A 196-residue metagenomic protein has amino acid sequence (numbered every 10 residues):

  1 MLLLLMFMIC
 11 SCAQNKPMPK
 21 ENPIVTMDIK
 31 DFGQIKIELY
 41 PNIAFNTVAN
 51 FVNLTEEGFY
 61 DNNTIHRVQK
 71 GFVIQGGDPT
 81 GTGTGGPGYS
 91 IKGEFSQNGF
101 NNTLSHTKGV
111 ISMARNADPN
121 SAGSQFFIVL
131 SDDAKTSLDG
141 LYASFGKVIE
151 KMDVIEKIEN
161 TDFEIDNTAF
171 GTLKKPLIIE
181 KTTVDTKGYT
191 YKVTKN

Functional and structural regions predicted by a protein language model:
M1-I9: Bacterial N-terminal signal peptides
C10-N196: Cyclophilin-like peptidyl-prolyl cis-trans isomerases
